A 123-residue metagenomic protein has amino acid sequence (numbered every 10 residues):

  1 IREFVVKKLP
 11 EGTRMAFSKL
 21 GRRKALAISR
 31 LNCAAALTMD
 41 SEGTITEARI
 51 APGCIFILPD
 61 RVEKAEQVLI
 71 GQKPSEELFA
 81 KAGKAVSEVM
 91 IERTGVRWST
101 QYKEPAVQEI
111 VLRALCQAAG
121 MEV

Functional and structural regions predicted by a protein language model:
I1-V123: C-terminal structural segment of proteins
